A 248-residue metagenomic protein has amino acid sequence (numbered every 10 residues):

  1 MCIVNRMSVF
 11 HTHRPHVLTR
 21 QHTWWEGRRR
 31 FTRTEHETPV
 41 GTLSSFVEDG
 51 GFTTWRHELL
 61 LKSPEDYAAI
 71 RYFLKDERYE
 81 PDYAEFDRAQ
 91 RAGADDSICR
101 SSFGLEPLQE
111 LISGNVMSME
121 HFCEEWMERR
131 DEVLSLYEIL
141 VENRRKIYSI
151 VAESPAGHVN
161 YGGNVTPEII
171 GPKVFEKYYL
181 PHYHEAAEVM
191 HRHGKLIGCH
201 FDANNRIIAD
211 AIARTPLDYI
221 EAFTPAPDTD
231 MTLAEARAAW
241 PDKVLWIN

Functional and structural regions predicted by a protein language model:
M1-W55, A84-R88, A94-I98, L105 (+3 more regions): N-terminal basic, low-complexity leaders that serve as flexible interaction/assembly modules and, when applicable, as
E37, A68-N248: Active-site loop segments of alpha/beta catalytic cores
D49-G51, L61-P64, P216-L217: Short, charged/polar low-complexity linear motifs in solvent-exposed/disordered segments
T54-F73: A short, surface-exposed interaction/processing loop segment used at functional sites
